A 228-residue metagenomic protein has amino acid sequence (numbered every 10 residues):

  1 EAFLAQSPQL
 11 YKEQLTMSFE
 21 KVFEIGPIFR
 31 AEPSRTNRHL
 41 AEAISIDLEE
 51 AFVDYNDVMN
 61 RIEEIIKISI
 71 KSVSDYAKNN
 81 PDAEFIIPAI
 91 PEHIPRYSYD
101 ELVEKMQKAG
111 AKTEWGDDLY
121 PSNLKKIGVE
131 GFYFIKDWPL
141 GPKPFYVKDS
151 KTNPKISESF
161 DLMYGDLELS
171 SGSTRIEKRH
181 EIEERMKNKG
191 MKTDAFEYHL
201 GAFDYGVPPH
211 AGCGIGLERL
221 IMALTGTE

Functional and structural regions predicted by a protein language model:
E1, I62-G165, K187-G201, Y205-P208: Metal-assisted phosphate- and nucleotidyl-transfer catalytic regions
E1-A51, G201: Class II aminoacyl-tRNA synthetase-like tRNA-binding/catalytic domains
L4, L48, L102, I135 (+2 more regions): A residue-level signal for conserved active-site and pocket-lining positions in enzyme catalytic cores
Q9-T16, E20, R30-S34, I66-S74 (+3 more regions): Hydrophobic/aromatic-lined pockets within catalytic cores
Y11-E13, R30-R35, D54, G141-F145 (+5 more regions): Flexible loop/turn segments at secondary-structure boundaries
E20-V22, A43-S45, V129-F132, S157-S159 (+4 more regions): Active-site lining segments that contact anionic ligands and/or coordinate catalytic metals
D47-V58, D166-E168: A generic structural motif
S173-T174, R179-E228: Active-site pocket scaffolds in enzymes
